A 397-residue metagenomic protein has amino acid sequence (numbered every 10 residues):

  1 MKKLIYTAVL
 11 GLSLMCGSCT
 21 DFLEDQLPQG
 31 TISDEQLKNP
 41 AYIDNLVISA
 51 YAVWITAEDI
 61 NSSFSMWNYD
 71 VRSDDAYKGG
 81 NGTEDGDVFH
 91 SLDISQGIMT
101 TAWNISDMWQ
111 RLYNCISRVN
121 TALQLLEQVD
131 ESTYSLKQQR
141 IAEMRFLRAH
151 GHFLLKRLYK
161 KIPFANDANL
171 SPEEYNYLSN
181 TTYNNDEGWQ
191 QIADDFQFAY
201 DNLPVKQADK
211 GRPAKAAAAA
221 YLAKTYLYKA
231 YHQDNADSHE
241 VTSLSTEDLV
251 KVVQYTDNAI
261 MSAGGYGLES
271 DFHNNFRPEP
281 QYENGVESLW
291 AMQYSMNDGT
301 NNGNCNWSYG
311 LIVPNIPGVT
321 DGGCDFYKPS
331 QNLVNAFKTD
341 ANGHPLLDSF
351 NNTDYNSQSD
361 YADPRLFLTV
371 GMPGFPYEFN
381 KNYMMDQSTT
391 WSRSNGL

Functional and structural regions predicted by a protein language model:
K2-V9: Sec-dependent signal peptide recognition, specifically the positively charged N-region followed immediately by
M15-S18: C-terminal motif of bacterial Sec signal peptides marking the signal peptidase cleavage site
T20-F89, Q197-F198, R212-A216, K224-S394: An aromatic- and glycine-enriched ligand-binding surface/loop that stacks and positions planar moieties
N39-E58, G82-Y159, Y177-Q190, D194-R212 (+6 more regions): Conserved, well-structured interaction surfaces
K156-R157, P163, Q207, Y228-D237: Short coil/turn linking the two alpha-helices of tandem helical-hairpin repeats
A165-E173, Y221: Short, conserved phosphate-binding/catalytic loop or strand-edge motifs used in phosphoryl-/nucleotidyl-transfer
E173-N180, S238-L244: Short helix/strand-bridging catalytic loops that position acidic/His residues to coordinate divalent metals and engage
